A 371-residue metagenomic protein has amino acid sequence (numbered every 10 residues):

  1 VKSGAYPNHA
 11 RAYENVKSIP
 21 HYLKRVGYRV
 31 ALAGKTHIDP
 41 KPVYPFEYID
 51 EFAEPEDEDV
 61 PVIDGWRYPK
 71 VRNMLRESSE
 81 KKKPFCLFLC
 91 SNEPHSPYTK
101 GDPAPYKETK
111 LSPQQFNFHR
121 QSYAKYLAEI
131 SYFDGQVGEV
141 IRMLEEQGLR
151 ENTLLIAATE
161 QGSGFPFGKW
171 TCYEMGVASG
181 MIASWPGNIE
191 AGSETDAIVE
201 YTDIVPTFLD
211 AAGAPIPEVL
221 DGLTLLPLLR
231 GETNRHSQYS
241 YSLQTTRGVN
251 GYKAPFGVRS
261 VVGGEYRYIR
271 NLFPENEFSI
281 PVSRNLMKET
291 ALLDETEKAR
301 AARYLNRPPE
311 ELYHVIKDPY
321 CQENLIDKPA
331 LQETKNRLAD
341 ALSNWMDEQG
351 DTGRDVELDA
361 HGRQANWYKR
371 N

Functional and structural regions predicted by a protein language model:
V1-E311, P319-D347, G353-R354, L358 (+1 more regions): Formylglycine-dependent sulfatase
I316: C-terminal helical cap and adjacent loop that interface with cofactors, partners, or active-site loops
